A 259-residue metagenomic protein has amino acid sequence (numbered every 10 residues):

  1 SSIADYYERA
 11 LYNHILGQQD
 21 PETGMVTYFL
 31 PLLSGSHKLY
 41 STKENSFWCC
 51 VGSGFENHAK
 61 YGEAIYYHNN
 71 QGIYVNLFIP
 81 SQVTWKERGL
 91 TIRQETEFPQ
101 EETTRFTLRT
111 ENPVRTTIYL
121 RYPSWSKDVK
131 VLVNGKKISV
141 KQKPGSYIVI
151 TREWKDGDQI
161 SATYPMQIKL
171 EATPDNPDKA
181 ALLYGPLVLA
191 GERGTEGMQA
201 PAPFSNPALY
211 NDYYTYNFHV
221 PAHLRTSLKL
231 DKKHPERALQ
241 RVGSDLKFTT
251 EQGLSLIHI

Functional and structural regions predicted by a protein language model:
S1: Active-site neighborhood of glycoside hydrolase catalytic domains
A4-N13, Q18-R109, K143, R152 (+1 more regions): C-terminal beta-rich recognition modules with glycine/proline-rich loops and embedded aromatic residues
R115-V133: Beta-strand-rich binding/interaction modules
T116-Y119, I150-P165: C-terminal beta-strand-rich structural cap/linker in extracellular carbohydrate-active enzymes
L132-I138, G185: Short strand-turn-strand beta-turns centered on an Asx-Gly dipeptide
Y147: Active-site-proximal, structured, solvent-exposed surfaces of multi-pass membrane proteins that position macromolecular
